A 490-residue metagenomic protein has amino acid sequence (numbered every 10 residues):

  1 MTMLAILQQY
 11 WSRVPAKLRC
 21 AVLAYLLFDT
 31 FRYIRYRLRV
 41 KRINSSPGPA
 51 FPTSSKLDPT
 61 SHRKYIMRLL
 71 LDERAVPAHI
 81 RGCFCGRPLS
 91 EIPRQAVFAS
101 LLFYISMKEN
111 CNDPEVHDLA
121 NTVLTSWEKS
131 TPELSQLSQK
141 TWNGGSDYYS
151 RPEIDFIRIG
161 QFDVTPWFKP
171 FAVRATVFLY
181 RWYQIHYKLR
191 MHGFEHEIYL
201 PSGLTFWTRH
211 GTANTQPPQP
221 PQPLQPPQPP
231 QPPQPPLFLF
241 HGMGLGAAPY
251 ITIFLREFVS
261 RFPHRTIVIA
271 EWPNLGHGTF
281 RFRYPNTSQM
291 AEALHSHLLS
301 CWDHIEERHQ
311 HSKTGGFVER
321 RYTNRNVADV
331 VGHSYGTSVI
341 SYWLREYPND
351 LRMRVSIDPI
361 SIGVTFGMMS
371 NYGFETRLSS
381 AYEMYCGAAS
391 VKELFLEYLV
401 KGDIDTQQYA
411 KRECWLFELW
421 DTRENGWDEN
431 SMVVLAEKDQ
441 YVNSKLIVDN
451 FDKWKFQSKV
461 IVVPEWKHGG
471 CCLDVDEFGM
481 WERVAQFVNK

Functional and structural regions predicted by a protein language model:
M1-N214, K438, E465-K467, D476-N489: Extended, polar/charged low-complexity intrinsically disordered and coiled-coil segments in eukaryotic
Q9, Q289-V327: Conserved acidic catalytic loop of the alpha/beta-hydrolase fold
Y199-P220, Q231-G276: Short, surface-exposed "cap/lid" segments of acyl-processing enzymes
I253, N443-K453: Short alpha-helix in the alpha/beta-hydrolase fold that links the catalytic acid
G276-F282, W466-G479: Catalytic histidine-centered segment of alpha/beta-hydrolase-like enzymes
V331-I340: Gly/Ala-rich beta-loop-alpha elbow adjacent to hydrolase catalytic centers
R345-R412, V434: Hydrolase active-site cap/lid region
W427, V433-L435: Short beta-strand/loop motif that positions the catalytic acidic residue of the alpha/beta-hydrolase fold
